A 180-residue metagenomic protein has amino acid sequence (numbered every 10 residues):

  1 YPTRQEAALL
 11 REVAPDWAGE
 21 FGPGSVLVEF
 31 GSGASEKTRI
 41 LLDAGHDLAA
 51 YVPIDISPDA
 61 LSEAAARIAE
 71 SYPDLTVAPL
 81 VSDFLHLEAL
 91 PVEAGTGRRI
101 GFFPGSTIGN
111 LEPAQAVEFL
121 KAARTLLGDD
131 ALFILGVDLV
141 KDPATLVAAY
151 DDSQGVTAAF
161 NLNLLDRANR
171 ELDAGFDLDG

Functional and structural regions predicted by a protein language model:
Y1-G24: Class I SAM-dependent methyltransferase Rossmann-like catalytic core, especially the SAM/SAH-binding loop
G24-G33: Conserved class I S-adenosyl-L-methionine
A34-D47: Conserved SAM-binding loop of SAM-dependent methyltransferases across substrates and taxa, primarily the Class I
I54-P58: Conserved SAM/SAH-binding beta-strand->alpha-helix loop
Y72-H86: Conserved SAM-binding strand-loop segment of SAM-dependent methyltransferases
N110-A122: A short, conserved alpha-helix within the catalytic core of class I
T125-V140: Conserved beta-strand signature within the Rossmann-like core of class I S-adenosyl-L-methionine
V137-G180: SAM-dependent methyltransferase
